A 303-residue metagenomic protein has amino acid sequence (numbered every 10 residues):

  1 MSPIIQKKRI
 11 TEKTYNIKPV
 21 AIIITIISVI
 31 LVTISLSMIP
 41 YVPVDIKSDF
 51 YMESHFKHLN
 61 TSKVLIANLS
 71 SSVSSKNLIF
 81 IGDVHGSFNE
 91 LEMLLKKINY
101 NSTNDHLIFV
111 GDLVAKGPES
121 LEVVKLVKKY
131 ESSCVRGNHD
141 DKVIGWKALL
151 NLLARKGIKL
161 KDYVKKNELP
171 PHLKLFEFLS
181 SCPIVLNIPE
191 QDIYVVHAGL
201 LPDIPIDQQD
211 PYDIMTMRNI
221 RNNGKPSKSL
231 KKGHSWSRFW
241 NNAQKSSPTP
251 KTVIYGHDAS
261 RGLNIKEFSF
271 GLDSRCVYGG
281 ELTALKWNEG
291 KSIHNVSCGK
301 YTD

Functional and structural regions predicted by a protein language model:
I4-E12, I17-A21, M38-H58, V73 (+2 more regions): Acidic, His/Gly-rich catalytic cores of divalent-metal-dependent hydrolytic chemistry
A21-M38: Hydrophobic membrane-insertion alpha-helices, especially the h-region of bacterial N-terminal signal peptides
P40-E122: N-terminal active-site segment of His-dependent metallophosphoesterases
S72-I79, N187-Y194, K266: Beta-strand-turn-beta hairpins that frame and shape the catalytic cleft of phosphate-ester-processing enzymes
N77-H85, I193-G199, F270-L272: Active-site-proximal beta-strand elements of phosphoester/diester hydrolases
D83, D112, V127, G137-N138 (+5 more regions): Divalent metal-coordination and catalytic microenvironments
H85-E90, A115-P118, D141-I144, P202-D203 (+2 more regions): Active-site environment of divalent metal-dependent phosphoester hydrolases
P118-P226: Active-site neighborhood of divalent metal-dependent phosphoester bond hydrolases
